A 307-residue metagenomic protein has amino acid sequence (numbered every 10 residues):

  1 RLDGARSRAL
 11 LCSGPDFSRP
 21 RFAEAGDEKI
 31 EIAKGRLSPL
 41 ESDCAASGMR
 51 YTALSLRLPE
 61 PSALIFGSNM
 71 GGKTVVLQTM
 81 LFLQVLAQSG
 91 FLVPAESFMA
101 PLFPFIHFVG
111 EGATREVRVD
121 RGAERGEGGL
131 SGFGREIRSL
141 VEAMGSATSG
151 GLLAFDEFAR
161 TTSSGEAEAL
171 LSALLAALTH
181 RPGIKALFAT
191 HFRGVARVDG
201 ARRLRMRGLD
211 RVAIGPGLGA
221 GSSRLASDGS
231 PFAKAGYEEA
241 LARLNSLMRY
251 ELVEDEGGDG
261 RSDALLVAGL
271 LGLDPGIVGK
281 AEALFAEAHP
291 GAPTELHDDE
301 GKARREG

Functional and structural regions predicted by a protein language model:
R1-G14: Interdomain "pre-motor" coupling segment immediately N-terminal to P-loop NTPase/helicase cores
P15-G307: ATPase nucleotide-binding head domains, primarily ABC-like/P-loop NTPase cores
